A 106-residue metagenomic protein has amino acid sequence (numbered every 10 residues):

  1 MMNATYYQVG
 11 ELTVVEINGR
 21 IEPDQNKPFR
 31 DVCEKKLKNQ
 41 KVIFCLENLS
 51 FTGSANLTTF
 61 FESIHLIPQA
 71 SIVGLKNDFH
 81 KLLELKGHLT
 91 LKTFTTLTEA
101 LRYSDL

Functional and structural regions predicted by a protein language model:
M1-M2, K38: Intrinsic low-complexity, intrinsically disordered segments enriched in polar/basic residues
M2-D31: STAS-typified acidic loop motif
E11, N77, T98: Residues that form or immediately flank small-molecule/cofactor binding pockets and catalytic motifs
P23-L91: Amphipathic alpha-helical interaction surfaces in cytosolic regulatory modules
T90-A100: Short acidic-hydrophobic, aromatic-tinged amphipathic segments that line or gate anion-handling sites
A100-L106: A short, charged, amphipathic alpha-helix used as a generic interaction element across diverse proteins
